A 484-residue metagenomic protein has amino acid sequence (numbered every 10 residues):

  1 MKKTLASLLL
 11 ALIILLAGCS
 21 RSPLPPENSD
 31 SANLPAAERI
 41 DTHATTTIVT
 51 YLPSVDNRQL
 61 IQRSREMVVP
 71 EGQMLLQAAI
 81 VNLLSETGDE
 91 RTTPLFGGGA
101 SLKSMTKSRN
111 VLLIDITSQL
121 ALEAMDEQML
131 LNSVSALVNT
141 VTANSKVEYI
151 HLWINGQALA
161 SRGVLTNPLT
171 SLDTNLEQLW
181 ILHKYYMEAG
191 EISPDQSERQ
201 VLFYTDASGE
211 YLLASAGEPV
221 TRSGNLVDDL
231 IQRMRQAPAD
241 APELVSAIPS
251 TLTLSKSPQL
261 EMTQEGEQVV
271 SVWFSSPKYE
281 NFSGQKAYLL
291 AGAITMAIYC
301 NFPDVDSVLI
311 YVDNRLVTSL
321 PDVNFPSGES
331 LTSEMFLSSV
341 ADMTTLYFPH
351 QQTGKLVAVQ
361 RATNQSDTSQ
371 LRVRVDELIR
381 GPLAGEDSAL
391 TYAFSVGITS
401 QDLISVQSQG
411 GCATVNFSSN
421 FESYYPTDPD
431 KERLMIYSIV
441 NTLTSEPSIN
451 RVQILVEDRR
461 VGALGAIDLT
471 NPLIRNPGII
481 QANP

Functional and structural regions predicted by a protein language model:
T4-L8, G18-P484: Bimodal "functional hotspot" detector
I13-L16: Hydrophobic core
